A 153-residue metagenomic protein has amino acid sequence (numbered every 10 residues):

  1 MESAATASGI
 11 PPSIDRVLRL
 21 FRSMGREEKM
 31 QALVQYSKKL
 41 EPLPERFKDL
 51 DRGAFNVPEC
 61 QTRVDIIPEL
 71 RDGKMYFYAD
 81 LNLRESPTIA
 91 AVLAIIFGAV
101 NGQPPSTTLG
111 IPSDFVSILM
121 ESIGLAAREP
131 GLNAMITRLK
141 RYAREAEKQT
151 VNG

Functional and structural regions predicted by a protein language model:
A4-A7, N133: Globin-like tetrapyrrole-binding proteins
A7-A54: Extended low-complexity intrinsically disordered regions
S37, A99-V100, L139, A143: Generic structural signal for hydrophobic core residues of well-folded globular domains
V57-Q61: A short catalytic or substrate-binding loop motif that flags glycine-/basic-rich loops and adjacent residues that bind
T62-L70: Short beta-strand elements
E69-S86, F97-N101: Conserved interaction-surface patches within small, structured recognition/assembly domains
V92-S106: Alpha-helical support elements that line or immediately flank enzyme active sites and cofactor-binding pockets
S106-G153: C-terminal binding/interaction regions
